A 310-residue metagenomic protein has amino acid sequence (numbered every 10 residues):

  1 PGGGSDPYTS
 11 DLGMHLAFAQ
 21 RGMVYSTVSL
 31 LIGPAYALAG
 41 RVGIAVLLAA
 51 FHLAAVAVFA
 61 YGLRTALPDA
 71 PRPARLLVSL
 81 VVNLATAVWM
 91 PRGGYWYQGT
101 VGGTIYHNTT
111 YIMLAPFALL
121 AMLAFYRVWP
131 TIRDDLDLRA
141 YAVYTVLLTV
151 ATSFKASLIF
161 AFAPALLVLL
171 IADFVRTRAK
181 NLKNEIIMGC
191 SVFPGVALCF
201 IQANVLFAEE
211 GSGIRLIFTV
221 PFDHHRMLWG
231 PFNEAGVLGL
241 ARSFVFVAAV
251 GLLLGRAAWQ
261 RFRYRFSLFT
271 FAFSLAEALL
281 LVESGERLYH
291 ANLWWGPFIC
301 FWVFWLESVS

Functional and structural regions predicted by a protein language model:
P1-P7, A55-A57, S79-W89, T149 (+1 more regions): Transmembrane signal-anchor helices characteristic of membrane glycosylation enzymes that use polyprenol
G2-D11, Y25-S26, A156-A161, I171-R265 (+1 more regions): Transmembrane catalytic cores of multi-pass membrane glycosyltransferases and polysaccharide-assembly enzymes
D11-G43: Short hydrophobic/aromatic helix or loop-helix immediately within or flanking a transmembrane segment in polytopic
V46-L76, L120: Transmembrane-helix motifs of polytopic, lipid-linked glycan transferases
A74-Y126, H290-C300: Membrane-interface micro-motifs in multi-pass membrane enzymes
F125-T149: Short hydrophobic alpha-helices at membrane interfaces in multi-pass membrane enzymes
A140-A156, F162, L167: Membrane-interface alpha helices of multi-pass inner-membrane proteins
F160, E286-S310: Hydrophobic/aromatic-rich transmembrane helices and adjacent perimembrane loops
